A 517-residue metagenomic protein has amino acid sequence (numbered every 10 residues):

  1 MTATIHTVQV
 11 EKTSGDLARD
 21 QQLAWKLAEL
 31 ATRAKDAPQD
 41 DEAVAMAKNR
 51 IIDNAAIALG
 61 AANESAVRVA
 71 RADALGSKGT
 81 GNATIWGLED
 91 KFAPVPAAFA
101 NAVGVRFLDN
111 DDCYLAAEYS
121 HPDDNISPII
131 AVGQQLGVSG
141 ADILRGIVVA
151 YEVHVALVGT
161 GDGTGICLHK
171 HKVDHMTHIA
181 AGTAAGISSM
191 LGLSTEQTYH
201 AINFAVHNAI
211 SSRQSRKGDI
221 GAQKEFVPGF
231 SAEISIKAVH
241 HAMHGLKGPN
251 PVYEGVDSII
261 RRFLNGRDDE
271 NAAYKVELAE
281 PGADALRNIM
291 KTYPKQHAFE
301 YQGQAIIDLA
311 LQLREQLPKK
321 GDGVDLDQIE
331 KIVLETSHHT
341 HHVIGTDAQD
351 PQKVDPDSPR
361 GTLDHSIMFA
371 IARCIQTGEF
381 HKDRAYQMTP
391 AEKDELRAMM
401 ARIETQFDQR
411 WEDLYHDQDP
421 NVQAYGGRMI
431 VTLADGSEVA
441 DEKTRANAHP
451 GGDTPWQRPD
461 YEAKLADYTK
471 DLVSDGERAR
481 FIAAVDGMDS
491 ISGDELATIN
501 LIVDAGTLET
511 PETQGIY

Functional and structural regions predicted by a protein language model:
T2-Y119, I220-E233, H240-Y517: Terminal-appendage/accessory-domain detector
A55, N125-V132, A150-H154, A180-L191 (+3 more regions): Buried hydrophobic packing segments
A97-V153: Function-dense linear segments that define catalytic or interfacial modules in macromolecule-processing proteins
G133-E233, K237, P251-V256: Glycine-rich, mobile lid/loop segments that gate access to catalytic sites or pores
